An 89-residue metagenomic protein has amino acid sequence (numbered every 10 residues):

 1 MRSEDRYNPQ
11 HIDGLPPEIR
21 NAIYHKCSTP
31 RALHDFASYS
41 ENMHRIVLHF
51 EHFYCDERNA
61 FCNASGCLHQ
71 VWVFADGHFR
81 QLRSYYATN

Functional and structural regions predicted by a protein language model:
M1-N89: Exposed acidic/polar residues on beta-strands and adjacent loops within beta-sheet cores, strongest in beta-propeller
